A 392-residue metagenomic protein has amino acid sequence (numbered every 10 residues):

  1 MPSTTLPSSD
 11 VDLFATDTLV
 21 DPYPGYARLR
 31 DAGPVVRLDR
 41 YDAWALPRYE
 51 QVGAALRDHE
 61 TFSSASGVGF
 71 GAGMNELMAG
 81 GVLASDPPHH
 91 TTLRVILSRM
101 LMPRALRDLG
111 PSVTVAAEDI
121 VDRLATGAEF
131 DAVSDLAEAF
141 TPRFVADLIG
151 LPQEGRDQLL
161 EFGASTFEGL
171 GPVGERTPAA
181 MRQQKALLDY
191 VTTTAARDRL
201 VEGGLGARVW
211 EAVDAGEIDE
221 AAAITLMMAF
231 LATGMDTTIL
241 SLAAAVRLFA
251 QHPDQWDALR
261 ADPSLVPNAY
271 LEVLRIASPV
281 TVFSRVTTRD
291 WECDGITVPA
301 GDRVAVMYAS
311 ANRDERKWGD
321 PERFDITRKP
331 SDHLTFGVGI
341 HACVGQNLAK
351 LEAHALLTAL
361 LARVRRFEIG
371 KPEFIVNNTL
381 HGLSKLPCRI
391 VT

Functional and structural regions predicted by a protein language model:
M1-T392: Cytochrome P450
